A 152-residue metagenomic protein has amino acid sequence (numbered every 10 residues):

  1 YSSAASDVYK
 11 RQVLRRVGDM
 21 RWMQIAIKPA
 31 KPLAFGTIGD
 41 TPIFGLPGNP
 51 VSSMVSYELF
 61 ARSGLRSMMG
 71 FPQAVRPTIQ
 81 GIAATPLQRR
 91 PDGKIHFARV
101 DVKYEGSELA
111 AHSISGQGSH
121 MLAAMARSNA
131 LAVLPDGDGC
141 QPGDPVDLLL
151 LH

Functional and structural regions predicted by a protein language model:
Y1-A5, Y9: Single conserved hydrophobic/aromatic residue that forms the stacking wall/gate of nucleotide- or nucleobase-binding
V13-H152: Flexible glycine/proline-rich
